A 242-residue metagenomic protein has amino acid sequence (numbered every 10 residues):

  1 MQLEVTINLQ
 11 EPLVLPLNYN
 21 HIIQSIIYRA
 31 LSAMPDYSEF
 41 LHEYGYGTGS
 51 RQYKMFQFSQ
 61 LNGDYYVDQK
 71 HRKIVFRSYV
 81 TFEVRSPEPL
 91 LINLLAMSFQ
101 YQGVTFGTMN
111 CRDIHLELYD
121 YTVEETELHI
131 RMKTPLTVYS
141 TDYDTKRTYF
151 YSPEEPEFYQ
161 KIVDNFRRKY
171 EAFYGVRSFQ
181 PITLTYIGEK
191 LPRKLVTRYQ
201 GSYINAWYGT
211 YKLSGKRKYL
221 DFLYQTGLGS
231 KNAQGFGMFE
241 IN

Functional and structural regions predicted by a protein language model:
M1-N242: RNA-interacting cores
